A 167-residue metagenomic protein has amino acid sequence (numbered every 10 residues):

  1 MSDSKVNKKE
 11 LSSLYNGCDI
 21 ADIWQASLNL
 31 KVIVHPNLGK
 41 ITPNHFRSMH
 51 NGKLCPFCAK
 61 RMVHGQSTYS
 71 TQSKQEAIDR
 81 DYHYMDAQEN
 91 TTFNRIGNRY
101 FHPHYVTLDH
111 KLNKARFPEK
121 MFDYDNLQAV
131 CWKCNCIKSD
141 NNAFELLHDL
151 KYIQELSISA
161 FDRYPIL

Functional and structural regions predicted by a protein language model:
M1-D81: A boundary/linker detector
N7, N16-G17, N113, D123 (+1 more regions): Helix N-cap and loop-to-helix transition residues
C55-F57, T107, A129-V130: A structural signal for short, well-ordered beta-strand segments and their strand-loop junctions that often border
C58-K60, K111, K133-C134: Residues immediately flanking
M62-N126: Histidine-centered nuclease catalytic patch
V63, L127-D149: Short Cys/His-centered divalent metal-binding micro-motifs
D81-Y82, C131-C134, Q154-S157: Glycine-rich loops and low-complexity Gly/Arg-rich segments that provide flexible linkers or classic glycine-based
N141-L167: Active-site or metal-binding loop neighborhoods of secreted/extracellular toxin and effector enzymes
